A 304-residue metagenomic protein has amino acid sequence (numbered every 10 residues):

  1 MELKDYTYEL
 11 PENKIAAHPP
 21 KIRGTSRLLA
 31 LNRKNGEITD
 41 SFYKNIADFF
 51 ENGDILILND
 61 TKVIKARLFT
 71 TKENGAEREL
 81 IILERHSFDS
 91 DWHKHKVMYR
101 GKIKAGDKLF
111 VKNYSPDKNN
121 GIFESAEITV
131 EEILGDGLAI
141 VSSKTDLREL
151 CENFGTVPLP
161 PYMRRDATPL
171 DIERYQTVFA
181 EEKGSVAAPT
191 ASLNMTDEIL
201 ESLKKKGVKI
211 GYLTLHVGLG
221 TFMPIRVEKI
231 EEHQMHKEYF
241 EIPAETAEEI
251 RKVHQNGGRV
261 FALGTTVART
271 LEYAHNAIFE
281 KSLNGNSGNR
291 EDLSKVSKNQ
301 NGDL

Functional and structural regions predicted by a protein language model:
M1-G285, N289-L304: Surface-exposed, charge/polar-rich loops and edge strands
